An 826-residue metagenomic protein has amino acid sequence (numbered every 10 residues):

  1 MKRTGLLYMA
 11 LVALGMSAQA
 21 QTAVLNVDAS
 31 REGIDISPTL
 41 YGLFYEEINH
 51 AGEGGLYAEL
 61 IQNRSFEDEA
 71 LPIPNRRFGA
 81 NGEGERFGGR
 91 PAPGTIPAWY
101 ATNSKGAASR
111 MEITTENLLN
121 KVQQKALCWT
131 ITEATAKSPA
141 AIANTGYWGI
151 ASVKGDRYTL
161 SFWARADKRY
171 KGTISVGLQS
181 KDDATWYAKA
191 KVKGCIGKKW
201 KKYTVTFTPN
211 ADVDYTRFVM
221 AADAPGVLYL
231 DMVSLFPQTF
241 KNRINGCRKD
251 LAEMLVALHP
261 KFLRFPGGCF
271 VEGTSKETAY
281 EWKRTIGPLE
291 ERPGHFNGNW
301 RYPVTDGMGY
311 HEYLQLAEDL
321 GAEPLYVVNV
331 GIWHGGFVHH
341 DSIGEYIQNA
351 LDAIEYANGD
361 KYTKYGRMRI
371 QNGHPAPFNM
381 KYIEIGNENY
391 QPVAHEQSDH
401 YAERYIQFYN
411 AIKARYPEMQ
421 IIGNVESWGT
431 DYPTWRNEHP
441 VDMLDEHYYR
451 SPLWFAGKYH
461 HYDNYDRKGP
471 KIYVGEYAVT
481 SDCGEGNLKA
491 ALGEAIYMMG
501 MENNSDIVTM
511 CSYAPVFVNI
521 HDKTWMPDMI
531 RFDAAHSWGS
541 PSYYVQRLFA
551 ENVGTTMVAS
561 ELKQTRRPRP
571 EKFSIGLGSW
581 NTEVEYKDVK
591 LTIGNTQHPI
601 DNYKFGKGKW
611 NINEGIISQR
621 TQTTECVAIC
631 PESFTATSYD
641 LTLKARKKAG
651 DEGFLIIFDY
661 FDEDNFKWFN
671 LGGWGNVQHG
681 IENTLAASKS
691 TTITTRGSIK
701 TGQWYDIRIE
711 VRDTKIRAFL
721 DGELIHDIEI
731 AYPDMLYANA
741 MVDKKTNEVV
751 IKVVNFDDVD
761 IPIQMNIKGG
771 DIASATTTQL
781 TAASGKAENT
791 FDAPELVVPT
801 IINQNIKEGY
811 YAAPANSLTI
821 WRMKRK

Functional and structural regions predicted by a protein language model:
V24-V27, K202-L235, I370-N372, R569-N581 (+3 more regions): Extracellular beta-strand ligand-recognition surfaces/modules
L43, P74-C128, V271-Y310, S342-Y346 (+1 more regions): Aromatic- and acidic-residue-enriched carbohydrate-binding clefts of CAZyme catalytic domains
Q62-E69, L127, A141-S175, K201-T208 (+6 more regions): Extra-cytoplasmic beta-strand recognition segments
K181-V213, A686-W704: Extracellular carbohydrate recognition and processing domains and analogous Trp-centered ligand-binding platforms
Q407-Q420, W435-E438, D442-M443, H447-V553 (+2 more regions): Catalytic-core region of carbohydrate-active enzymes that cleave or remodel glycosidic bonds
R567-Y732: Extracellular glycan-recognition regions
M735-D771, T777, N816-I820: Carbohydrate-binding surface patches
D771-P814: Acidic, Ser/Thr/Pro-rich beta/coil linker or hinge segments at domain junctions
